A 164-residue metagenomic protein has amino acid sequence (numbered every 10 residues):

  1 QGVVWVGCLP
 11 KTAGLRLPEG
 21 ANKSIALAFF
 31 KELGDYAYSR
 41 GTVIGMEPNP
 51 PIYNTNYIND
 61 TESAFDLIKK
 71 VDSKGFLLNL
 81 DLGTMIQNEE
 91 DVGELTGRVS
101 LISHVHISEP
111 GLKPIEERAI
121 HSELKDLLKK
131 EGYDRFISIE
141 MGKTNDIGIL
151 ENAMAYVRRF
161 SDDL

Functional and structural regions predicted by a protein language model:
Q1-L77: Active-site acidic/histidine proton-transfer and metal-coordination neighborhood in alpha/beta enzyme cores
L27, K31-E32, S39, I58-L164: Histidine-acidic metal/acid-base catalytic patches
